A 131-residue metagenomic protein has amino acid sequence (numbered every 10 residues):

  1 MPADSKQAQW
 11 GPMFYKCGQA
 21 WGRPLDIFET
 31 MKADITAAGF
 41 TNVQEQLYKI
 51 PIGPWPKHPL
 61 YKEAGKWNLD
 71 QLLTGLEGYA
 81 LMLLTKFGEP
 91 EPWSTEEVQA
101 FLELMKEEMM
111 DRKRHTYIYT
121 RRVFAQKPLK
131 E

Functional and structural regions predicted by a protein language model:
M1-G78: Conserved catalytic/acceptor-binding region of the Class I
P2-Q9, T95, Q99, P128-L129: Membrane-targeting and insertion segments and their boundary/processing signals
W10, F40, A64, M105-E108 (+2 more regions): Broad hydrophobic/π-residue packing in well-ordered secondary structure
Q46-T116: C-terminal helical/coil "lid" or tail adjacent to the Rossmann-like core of SAM-dependent
R114-E131: C-terminal helix/juxtamembrane-tail motif
